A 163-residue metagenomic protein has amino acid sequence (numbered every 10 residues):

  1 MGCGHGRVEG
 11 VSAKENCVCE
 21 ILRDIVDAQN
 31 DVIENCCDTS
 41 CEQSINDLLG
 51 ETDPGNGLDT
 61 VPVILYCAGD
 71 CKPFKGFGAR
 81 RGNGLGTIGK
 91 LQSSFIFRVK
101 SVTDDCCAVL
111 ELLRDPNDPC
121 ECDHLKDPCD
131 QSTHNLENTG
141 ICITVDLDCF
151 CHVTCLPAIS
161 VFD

Functional and structural regions predicted by a protein language model:
M1-D163: Short glycine-rich, low-complexity segments
